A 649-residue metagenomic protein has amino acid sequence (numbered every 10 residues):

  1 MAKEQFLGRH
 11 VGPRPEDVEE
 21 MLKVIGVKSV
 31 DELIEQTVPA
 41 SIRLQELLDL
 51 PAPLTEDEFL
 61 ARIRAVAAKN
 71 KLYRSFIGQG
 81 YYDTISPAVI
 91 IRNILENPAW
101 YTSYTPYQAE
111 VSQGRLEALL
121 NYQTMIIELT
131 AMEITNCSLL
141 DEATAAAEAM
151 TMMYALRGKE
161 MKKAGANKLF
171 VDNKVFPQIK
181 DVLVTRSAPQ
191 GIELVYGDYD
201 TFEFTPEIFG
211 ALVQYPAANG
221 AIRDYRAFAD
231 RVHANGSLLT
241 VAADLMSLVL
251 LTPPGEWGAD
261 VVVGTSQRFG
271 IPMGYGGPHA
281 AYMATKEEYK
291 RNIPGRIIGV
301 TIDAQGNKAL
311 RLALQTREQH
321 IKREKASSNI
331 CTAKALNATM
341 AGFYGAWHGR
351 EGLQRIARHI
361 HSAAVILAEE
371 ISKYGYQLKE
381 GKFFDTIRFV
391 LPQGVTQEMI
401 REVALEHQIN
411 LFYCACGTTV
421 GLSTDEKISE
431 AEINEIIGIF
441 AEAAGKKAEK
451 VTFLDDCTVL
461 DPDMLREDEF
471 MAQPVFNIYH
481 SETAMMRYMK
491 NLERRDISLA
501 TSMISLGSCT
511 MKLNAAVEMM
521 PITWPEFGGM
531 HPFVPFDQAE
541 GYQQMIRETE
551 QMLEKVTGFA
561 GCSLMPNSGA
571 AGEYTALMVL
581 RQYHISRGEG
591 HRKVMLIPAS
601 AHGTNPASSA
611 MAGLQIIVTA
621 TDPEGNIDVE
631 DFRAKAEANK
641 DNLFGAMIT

Functional and structural regions predicted by a protein language model:
M1, N97-A109, M125-M132, K163-A166 (+10 more regions): Gly-rich Lys/Arg/Thr-decorated short loops/hinges at beta-loop-alpha junctions or inter-strand turns that position
M1-P13, D17-E19, R311: Charged, compositionally biased N-terminal leader segments and the immediate start of the first structured element
P13, Q36-N121, I127, I321 (+1 more regions): N-terminal entrance/gating region of PLP-dependent enzymes' catalytic architecture
Y107-V111, E128-A147, L553-A576: Short loop-beta-helix segment that forms the pyridoxal 5′-phosphate
T144-A309, I371, R388-F389, E398-E402 (+2 more regions): Conserved PLP-enzyme active-site core in the AAT-like
F269-E370, Y374, K379-G381: Active-site C-terminal subdomain of aminotransferase-like
I271-A284, E288-Y289, A333-N337, I428 (+2 more regions): Conserved phosphate/anionic-ligand binding catalytic regions in large, soluble enzymes, centered on
Y374-V403, T424-K427: Conserved PLP-binding catalytic core of the aspartate aminotransferase-like
